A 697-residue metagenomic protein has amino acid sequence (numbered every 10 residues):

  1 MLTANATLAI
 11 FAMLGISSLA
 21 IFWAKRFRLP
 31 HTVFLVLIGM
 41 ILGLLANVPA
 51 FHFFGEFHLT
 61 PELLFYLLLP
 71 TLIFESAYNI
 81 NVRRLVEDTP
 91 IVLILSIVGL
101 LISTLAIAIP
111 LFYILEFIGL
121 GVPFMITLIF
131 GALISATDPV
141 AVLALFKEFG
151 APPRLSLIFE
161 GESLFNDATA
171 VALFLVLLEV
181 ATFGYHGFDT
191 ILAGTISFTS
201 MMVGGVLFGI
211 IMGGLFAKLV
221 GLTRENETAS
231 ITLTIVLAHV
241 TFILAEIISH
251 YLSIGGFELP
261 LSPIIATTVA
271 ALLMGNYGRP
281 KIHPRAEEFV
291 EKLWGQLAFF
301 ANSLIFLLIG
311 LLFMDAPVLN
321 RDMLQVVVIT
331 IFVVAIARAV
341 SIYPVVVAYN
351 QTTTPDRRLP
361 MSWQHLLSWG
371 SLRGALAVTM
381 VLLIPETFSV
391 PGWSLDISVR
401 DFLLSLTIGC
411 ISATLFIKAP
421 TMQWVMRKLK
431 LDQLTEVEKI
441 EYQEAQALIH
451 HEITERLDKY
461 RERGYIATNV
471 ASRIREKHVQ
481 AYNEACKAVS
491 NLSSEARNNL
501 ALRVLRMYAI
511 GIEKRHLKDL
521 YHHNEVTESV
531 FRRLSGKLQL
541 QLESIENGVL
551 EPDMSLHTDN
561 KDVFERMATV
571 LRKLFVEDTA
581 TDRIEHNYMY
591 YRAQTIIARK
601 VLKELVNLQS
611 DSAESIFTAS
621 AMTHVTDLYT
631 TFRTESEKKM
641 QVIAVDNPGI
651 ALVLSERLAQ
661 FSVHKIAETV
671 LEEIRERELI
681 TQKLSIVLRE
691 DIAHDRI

Functional and structural regions predicted by a protein language model:
M1-Y442, L448, E455, K459 (+14 more regions): Transmembrane helical cores of multi-pass secondary ion antiporters/exchangers
A46, G278, F617-S620, H624 (+1 more regions): Alpha-helical transmembrane bundles of multi-pass secondary active transporters
M314-D315, K428-S535, L542, A568-F661 (+2 more regions): Non-transmembrane accessory domains of multi-pass membrane transporters/channels
Q541-I545, D695-I697: Eukaryote-specific, cytoplasm-facing alpha-helical/coiled-coil scaffolding segments in long proteins
